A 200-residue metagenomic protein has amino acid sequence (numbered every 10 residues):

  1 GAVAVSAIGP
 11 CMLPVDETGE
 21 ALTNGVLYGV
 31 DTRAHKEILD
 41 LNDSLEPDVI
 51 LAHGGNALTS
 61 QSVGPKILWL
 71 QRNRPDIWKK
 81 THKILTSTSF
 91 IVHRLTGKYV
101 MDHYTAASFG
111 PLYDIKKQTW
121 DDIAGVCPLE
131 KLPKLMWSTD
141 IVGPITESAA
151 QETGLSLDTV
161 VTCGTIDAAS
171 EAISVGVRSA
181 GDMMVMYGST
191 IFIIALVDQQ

Functional and structural regions predicted by a protein language model:
G1-G64: Active-site phosphate-binding/coordination module
A7-I8, S87-S89, S189: Short, well-ordered beta-to-alpha junction loops that form the rim of enzyme active sites and present histidine/acidic
C11, A34-K36, Q61-P65, A107-P111 (+3 more regions): Conserved A3 ("GATE") glycine/threonine-rich loop of ANL adenylate-forming enzymes
V15, I50-I166: Gly/Ser/Thr-rich active-site cleft segment
D16-G25, P75, I123, R178 (+1 more regions): A glycine- and small-aliphatic-rich helix-loop capping segment at beta-alpha/alpha-beta transitions that lines
I38, D121, I145-T146, S174 (+1 more regions): Short helix/loop capping segments that flank catalytic or ligand/cofactor-binding pockets
Q151, L155, T159, G164 (+1 more regions): Catalytic phosphate/nucleotide-handling subdomain of diverse soluble enzymes
